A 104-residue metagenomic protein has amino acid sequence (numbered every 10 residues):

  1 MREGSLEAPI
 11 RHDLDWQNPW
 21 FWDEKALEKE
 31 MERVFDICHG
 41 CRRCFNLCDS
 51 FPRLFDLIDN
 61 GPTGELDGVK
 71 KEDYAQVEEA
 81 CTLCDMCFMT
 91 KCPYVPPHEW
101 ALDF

Functional and structural regions predicted by a protein language model:
M1-E3, C41: Short secondary-structure boundary segments
E3-W20, N46-T82, Y94-F104: Non-heme iron-sulfur electron-transfer modules
K25-G40, V69-C87: Immediate flanking context of iron-sulfur cluster ligation sites
V34, R43-C48: Extended, hydrophobic alpha-helical segments in both membrane/secreted and soluble proteins
